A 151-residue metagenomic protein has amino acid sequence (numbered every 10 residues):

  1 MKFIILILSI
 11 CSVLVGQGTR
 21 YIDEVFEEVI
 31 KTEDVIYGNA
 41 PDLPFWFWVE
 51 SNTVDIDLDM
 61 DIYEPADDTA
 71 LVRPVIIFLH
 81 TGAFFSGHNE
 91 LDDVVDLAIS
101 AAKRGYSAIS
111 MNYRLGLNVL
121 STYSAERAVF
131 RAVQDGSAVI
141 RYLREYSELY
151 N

Functional and structural regions predicted by a protein language model:
M1-R20: Bacterial Sec-dependent N-terminal signal peptides
Q17-L71: N-terminal cap/lid segment of alpha/beta-hydrolase-fold proteins
F47, V72-R73, S86-L91, L120-T122: Short, solvent-exposed loop/turn and secondary-structure capping segments
L71-A83: Short beta-strand element of the alpha/beta-hydrolase
A83, L115-L117: Alpha/beta-hydrolase active-site loop signature
A83-S86, A108, Y142: Serine-hydrolase catalytic-loop signature spanning alpha/beta hydrolases and amidase-signature enzymes
E90-S110: Short amphipathic alpha-helix adjacent to the substrate-entry channel of hydrolases
E126-L149: Alpha/beta-hydrolase active-site loop
